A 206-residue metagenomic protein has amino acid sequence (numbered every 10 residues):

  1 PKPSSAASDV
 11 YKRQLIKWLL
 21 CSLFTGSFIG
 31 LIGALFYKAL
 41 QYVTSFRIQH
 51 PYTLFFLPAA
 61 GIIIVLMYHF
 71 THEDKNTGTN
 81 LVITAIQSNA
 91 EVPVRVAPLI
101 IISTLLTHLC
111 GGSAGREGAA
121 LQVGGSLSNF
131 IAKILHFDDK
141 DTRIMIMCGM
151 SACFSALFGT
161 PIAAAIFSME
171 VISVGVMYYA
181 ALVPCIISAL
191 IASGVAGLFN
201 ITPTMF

Functional and structural regions predicted by a protein language model:
S5-F206: Alpha-helical transmembrane segments and immediately membrane-proximal extracytoplasmic
